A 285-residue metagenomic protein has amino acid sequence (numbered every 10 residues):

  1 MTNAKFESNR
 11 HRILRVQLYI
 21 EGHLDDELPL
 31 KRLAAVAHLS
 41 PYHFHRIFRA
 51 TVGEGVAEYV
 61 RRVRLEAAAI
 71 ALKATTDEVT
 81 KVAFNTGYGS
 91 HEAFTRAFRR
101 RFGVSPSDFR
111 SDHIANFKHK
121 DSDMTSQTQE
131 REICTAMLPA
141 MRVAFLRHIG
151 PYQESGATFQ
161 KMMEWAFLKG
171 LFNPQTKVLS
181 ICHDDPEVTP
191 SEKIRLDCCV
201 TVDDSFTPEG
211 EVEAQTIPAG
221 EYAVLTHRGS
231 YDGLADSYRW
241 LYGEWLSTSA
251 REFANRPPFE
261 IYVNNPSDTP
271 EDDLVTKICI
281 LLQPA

Functional and structural regions predicted by a protein language model:
M1-R15, E54-G55, R61-R62: Short, Lys/Arg-enriched, Trp-marked, Pro/Gly-tolerant hinge/linker segments that flank
M1-S8, K31, A35-H38, R49-V52: N-terminal intrinsically disordered/low-complexity leader segments
L18, R32, I47-A50, E54-E66 (+2 more regions): A solvent-exposed interaction/effector surface
G22-D26, A74: Short helix-capping/hinge SLiMs at alpha-helix to coil transitions
